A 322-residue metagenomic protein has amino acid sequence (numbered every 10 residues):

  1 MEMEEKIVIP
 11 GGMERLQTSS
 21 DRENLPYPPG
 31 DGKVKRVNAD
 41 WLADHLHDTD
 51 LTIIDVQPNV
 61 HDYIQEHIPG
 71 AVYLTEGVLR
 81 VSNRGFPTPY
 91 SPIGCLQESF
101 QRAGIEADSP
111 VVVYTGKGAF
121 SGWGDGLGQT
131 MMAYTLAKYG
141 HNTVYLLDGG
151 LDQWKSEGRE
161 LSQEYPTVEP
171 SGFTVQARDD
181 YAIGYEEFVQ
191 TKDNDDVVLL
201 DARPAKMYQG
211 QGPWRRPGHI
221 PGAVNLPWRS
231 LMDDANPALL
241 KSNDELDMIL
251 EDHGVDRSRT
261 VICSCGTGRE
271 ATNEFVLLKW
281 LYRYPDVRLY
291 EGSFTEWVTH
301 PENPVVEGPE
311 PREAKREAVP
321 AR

Functional and structural regions predicted by a protein language model:
E4-G30, P89-E187, T191, Q211-G212 (+2 more regions): Thiolate-centered catalytic microenvironments shared by cysteine-dependent enzyme domains
N24-D108, G116-F120, Q190-H253, R257: Positively charged, proline/Ser/Thr-rich regional signature most characteristic of the Rhodanese/CDC25-like
L42, A71, L136, A223 (+3 more regions): Terminal peptide-recognition signature
H67-P69, G140, H219, R283 (+1 more regions): Short, structured coil segments at secondary-structure junctions
P92-Q101, L161-G172, L240-D252, V306-A318: A polyampholytic, Gly/Pro-enriched intrinsically disordered region
C265: Short cysteine clusters
A271-N273, L277, N303-R322: Hydrophobic/aromatic-rich core segments of domains that either
V287-E313: Cysteine-dependent PTP/DSP-like catalytic domain, specifically the C-terminal lobe
